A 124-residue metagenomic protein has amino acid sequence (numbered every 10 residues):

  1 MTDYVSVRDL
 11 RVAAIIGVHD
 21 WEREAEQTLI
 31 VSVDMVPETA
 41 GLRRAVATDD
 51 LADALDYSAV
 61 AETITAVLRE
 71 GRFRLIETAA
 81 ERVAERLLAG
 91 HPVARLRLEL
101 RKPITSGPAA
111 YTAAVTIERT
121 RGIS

Functional and structural regions predicted by a protein language model:
M1-S124: N-terminal, polar/charged subdomain of small-to-medium soluble alpha/beta proteins
